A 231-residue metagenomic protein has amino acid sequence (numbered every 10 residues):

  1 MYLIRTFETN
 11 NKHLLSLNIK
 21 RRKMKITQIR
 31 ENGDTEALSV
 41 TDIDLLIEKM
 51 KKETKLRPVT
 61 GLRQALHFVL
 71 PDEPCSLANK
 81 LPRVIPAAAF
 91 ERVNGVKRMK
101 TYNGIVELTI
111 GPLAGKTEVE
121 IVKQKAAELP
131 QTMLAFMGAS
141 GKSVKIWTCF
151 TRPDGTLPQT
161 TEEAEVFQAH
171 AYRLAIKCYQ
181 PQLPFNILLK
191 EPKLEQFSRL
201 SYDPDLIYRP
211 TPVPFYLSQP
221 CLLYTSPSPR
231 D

Functional and structural regions predicted by a protein language model:
R5, R21-R22, R230: Basic polycationic patches enriched in arginine
I19-K142, T151-Q168: Signature for HUH/AEP ssDNA processing cores
R92, P184-F185: Short alpha-helical segments and helix-capping/turn motifs at coil-helix boundaries
V122-K125, F150-L183, Y208-P220: Helical (often loop-to-helix) elements that flank the catalytic cores of nucleotide-handling enzymes
W147-P153, I187-T211: Short, conserved secondary-structure transition motifs
Y224-D231: Conserved small/polar residues in nucleotide/adenosyl-binding loops
